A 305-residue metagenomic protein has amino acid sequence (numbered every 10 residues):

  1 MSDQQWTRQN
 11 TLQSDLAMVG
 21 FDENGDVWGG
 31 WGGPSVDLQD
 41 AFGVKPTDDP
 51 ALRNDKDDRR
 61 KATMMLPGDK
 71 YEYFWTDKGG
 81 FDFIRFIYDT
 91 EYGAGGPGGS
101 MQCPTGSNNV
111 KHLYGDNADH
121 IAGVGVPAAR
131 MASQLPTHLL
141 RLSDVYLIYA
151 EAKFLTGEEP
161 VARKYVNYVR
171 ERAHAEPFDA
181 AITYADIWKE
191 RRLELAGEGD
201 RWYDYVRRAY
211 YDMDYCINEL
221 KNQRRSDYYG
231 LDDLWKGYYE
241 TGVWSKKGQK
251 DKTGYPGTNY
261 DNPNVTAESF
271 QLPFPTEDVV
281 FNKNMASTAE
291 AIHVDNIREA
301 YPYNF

Functional and structural regions predicted by a protein language model:
M1-A94, Y238: An aromatic- and glycine-enriched ligand-binding surface/loop that stacks and positions planar moieties
M1-G29, A129-A132, P136-L139, R170 (+1 more regions): Long, intrinsically disordered, low-complexity segments
W6, F21, F42, L66 (+13 more regions): Phenylalanine-focused residue identity feature
D22, V27, W31-S35, K45 (+12 more regions): Compositionally biased, intrinsically disordered low-complexity regions
D37-A41, G125, I182: A short linear-motif detector with a strong N-terminal bias
Q39-P46, N109, C216-N222: Generic hydrophobic, helix-prone segments enriched in Leu/Val/Ile
P50-V169: C-terminal substrate/ligand-recognition segments
